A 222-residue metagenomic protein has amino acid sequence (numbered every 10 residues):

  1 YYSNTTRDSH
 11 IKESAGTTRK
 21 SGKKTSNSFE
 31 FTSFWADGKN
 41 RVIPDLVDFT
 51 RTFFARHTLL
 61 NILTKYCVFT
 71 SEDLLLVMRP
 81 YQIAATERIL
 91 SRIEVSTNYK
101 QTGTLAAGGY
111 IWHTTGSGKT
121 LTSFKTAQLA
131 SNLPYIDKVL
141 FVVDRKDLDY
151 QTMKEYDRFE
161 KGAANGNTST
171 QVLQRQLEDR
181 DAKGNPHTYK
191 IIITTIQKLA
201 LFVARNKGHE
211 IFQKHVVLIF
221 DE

Functional and structural regions predicted by a protein language model:
Y1-K138, D147, Q151-A163, H187 (+4 more regions): ATP-dependent helicase/translocase motor core
Y2, V142, I219-F220: Generic enzyme active-site microenvironment
D144-D149, D221: Acidic side chains
K146, N167-D179, I196-L201: Conserved helicase motor
T152, F202-R205, E222: Conserved ATPase-coupling elements of RecA-like P-loop NTPase cores
V172-I192, N206-E210: Conserved motor-coupling elements within RecA-like helicase/translocase cores
T195, D221-E222: Walker B catalytic acidic pair
